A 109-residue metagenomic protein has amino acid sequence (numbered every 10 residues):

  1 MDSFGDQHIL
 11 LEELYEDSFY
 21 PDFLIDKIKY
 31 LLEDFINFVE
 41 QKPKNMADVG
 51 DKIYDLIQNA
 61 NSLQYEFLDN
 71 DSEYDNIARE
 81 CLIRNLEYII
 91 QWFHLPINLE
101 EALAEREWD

Functional and structural regions predicted by a protein language model:
M1, A47, S62-S72, D109: Contiguous interface-forming segments/domains that mediate binding rather than catalysis
M1-E40: Short terminal alpha-helical segments
L24, K42-V49, D71-A78: Residue-level recognition of alpha-helical structural elements
K29, E33, Y54-N61, E80 (+2 more regions): Generic structural signal for well-ordered, non-transmembrane alpha-helical segments in soluble/cytosolic regions
L32, N37-Y65: Mature extracytoplasmic domains of secretory-pathway proteins
L68-D109: Amphipathic alpha-helical binding modules
